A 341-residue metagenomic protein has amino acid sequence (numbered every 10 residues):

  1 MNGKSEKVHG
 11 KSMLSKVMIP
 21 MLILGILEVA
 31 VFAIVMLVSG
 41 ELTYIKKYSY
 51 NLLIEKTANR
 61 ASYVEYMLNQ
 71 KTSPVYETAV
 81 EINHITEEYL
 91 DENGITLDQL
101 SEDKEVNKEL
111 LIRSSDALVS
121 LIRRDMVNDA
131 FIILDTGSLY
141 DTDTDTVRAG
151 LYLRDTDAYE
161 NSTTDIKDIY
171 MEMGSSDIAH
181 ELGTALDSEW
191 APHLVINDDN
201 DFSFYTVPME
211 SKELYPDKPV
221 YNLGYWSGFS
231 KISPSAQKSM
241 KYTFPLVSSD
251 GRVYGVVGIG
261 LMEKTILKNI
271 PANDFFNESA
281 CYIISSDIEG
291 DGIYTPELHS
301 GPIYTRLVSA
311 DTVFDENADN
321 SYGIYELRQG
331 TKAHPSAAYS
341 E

Functional and structural regions predicted by a protein language model:
M1-G10: N-terminal Lys/Arg-rich, disordered targeting/topogenic segments
H9-E109, M126-N128: Juxtamembrane extracytoplasmic/periplasmic/luminal helical "stalk" adjacent to the first N-terminal
N83, D116-D125, P234, P271-N277: Short regulatory alpha-helical segment in sensory/regulatory domains of signaling proteins that mediates
K104-A117, D201-P208: Well-ordered, non-membrane alpha-helical segments in soluble/globular domains
I112-T142, I284-D311: Extracytoplasmic ligand-binding sensor domains of the Cache superfamily
L151-E210, H299, S309-T331: Low-complexity, serine/threonine/proline-enriched polar segments
Y170-G258: Extracytoplasmic/periplasmic ligand-binding sensor regions of membrane-associated signaling proteins
K264-E341: Intrinsic low-complexity, intrinsically disordered coil/linker regions enriched in small/polar and charged residues
